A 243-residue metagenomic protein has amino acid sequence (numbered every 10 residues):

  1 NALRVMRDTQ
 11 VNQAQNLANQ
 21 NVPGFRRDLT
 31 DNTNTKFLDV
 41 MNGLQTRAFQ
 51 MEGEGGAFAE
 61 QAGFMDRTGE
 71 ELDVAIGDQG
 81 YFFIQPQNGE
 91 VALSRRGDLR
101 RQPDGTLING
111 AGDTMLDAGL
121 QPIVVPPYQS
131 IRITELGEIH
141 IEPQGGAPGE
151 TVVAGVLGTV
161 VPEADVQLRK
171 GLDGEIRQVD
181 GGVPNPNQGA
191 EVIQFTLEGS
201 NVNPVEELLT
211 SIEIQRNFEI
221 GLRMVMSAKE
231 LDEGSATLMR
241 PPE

Functional and structural regions predicted by a protein language model:
N1-E243: Amphipathic alpha-helical polymerization modules
